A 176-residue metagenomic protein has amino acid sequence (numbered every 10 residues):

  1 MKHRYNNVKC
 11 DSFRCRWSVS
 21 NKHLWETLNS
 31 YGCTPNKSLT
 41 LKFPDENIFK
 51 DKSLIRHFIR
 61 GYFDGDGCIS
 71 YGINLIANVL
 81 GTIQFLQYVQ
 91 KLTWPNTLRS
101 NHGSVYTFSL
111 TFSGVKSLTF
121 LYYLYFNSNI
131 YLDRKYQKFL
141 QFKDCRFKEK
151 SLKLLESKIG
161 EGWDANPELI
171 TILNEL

Functional and structural regions predicted by a protein language model:
M1-L176: Internal intein/HINT superfamily modules and their associated LAGLIDADG
